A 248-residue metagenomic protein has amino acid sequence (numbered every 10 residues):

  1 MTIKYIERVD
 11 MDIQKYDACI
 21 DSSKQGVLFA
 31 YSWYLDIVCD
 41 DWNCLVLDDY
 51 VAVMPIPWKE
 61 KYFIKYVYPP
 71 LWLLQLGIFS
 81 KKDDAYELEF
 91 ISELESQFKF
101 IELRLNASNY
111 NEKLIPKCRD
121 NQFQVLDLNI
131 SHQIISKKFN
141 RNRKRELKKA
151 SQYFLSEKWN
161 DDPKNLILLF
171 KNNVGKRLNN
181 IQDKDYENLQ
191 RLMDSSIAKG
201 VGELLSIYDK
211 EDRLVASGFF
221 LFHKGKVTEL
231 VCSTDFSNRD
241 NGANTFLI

Functional and structural regions predicted by a protein language model:
T2-D49, M54-F63, N106-R239: A conserved beta-strand-loop-helix scaffold within acyl/acetyltransferase catalytic domains
K61-C118, K224-I248: Acyl-donor binding region in acyl/amide transferases
